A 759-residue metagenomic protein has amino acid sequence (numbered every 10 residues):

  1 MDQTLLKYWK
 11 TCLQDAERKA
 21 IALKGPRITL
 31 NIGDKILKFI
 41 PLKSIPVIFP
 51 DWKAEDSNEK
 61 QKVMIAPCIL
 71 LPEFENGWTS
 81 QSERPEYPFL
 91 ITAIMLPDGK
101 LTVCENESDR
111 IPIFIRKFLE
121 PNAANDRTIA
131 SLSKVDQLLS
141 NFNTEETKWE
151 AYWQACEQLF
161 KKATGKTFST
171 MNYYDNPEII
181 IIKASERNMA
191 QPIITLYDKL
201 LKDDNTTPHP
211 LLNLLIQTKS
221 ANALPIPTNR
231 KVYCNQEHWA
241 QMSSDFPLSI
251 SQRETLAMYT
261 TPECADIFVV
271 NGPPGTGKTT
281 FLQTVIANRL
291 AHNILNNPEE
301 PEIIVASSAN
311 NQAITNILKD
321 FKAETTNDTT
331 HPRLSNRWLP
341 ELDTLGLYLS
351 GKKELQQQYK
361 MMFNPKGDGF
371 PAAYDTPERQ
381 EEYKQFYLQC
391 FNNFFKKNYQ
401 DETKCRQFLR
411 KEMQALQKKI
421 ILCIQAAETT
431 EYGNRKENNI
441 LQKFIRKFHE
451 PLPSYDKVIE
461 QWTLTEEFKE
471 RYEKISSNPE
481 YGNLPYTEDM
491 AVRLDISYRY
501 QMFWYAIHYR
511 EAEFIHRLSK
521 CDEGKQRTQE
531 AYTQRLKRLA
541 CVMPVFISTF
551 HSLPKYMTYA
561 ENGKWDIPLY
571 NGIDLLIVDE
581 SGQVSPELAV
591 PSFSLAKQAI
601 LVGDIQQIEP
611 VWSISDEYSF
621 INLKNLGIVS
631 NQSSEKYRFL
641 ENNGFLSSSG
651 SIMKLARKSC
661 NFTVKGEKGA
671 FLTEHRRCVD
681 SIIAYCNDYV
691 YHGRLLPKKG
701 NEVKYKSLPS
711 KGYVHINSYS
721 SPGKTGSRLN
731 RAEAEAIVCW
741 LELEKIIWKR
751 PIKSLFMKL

Functional and structural regions predicted by a protein language model:
M1-E237, W462-T463: N-terminal accessory nucleic-acid engagement/regulatory domains that precede and modulate ATP-driven motor cores
D2-P97, L101-E105, G346-M490, E530-T533: Charged C-terminal transducer/switch regions of large nucleotide-driven machines
L23-L30, T558-I567, G723-A734: Short, polar loop/linker segments at the starts of domains and inter-domain junctions
Y197-A240, S244, H449-G572: Conserved helicase NTPase catalytic core signature
E237, T549-F550, V602-Q606, Y713-S720: Short loop/turn segments at strand-loop or loop-helix junctions that form parts of catalytic or ligand-binding pockets
Q241-R253, G723-A734: Short acidic-aromatic active-site loops that bind/stabilize oxyanions
D245, S249-D368, Q442, E523-K537 (+1 more regions): ASCE P-loop NTPase helicase motor core
D680, C686-L759: Conserved helicase/translocase motor-coupling segment
